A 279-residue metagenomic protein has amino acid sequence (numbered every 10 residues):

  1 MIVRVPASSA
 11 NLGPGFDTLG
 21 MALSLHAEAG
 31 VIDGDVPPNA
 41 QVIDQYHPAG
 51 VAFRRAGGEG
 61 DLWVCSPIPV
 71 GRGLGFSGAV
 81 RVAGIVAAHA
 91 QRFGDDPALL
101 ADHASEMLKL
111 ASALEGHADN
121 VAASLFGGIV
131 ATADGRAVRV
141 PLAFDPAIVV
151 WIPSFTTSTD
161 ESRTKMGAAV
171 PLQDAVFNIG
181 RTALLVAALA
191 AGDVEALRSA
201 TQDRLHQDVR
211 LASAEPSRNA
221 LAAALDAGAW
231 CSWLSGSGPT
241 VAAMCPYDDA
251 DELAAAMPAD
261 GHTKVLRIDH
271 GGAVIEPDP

Functional and structural regions predicted by a protein language model:
M1-R72, V86-H103, I268-G271, I275-P279: ATP-binding N-lobe of GHMP and related small-molecule kinases
R4-P6, A22, S124-G127, A133 (+2 more regions): Short beta-strand segments
S9-L12, G20-L23, G73, L114-G116 (+5 more regions): Solvent-exposed alpha-helices and their adjacent loops that cap or buttress functional pockets in soluble metabolic
L25, G128, I152-T157, R204-L205 (+2 more regions): Glycine-rich beta-alpha junction loops
V31-I32, S124-D134, A243-P246, E276: Short beta-strand-to-turn element immediately C-terminal to the catalytic PLP-Schiff-base lysine in fold type I
G58-R139: Gly/Ser-rich oxyanion-binding loop with an adjacent helix/lid that shapes the negatively charged ligand pocket
I152-A212: Active-site rim beta-loop-alpha module in soluble metabolic enzymes
L189-P279: Glycine-rich, charge-dense phosphate/pyrophosphate-binding loop(s) and the adjacent flexible "lid"/catalytic subdomain
